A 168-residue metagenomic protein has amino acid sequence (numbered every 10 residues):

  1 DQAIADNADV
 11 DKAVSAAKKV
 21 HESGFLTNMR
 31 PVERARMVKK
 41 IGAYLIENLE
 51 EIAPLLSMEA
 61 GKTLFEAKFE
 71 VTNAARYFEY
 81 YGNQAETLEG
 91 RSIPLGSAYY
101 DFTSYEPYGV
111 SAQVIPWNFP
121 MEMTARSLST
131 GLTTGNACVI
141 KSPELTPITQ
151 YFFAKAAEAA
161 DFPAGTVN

Functional and structural regions predicted by a protein language model:
Q2-L88: Glycine-rich loop-to-alpha-helix module at the N-terminal edge of alpha/beta enzyme cores
G90-N168: Rossmann-like NAD(P) dinucleotide-binding subdomain of oxidoreductase/dehydrogenase enzymes
